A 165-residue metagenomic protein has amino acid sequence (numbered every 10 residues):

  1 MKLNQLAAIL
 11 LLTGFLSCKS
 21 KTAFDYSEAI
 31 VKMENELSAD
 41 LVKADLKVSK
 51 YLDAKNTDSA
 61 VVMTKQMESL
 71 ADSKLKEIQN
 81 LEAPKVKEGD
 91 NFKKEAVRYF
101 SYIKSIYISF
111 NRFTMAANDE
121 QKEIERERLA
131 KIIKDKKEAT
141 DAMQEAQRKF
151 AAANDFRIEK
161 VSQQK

Functional and structural regions predicted by a protein language model:
M1-E28: Bacterial Sec-dependent N-terminal signal peptides
C18-Q66, R157-Q164: Immediate post-signal-peptide N-terminus of mature secreted/exported proteins
K21, L46-K50, L75-E88, K122-K131: Short, charged/polar, low-complexity loop and linker segments that flank or interrupt alpha-helical bundles
D25, K55-V62, Q66, K87-K94 (+4 more regions): A structural signal for alpha-helical segments
V31, N35-V42, V61, K65-D72 (+3 more regions): Generic structural signal for well-ordered, non-transmembrane alpha-helical segments in soluble/cytosolic regions
A44-Y51, K74, I106-A116: Non-transmembrane amphipathic alpha-helical segments
L75-R98, R112-A116, N154: Short, solvent-exposed, charged loop/turn and helix-capping segments that join or cap alpha-helices on peripheral
M115-K165: A charged, solvent-exposed segment within the mature domains of Sec-exported extracytoplasmic proteins
